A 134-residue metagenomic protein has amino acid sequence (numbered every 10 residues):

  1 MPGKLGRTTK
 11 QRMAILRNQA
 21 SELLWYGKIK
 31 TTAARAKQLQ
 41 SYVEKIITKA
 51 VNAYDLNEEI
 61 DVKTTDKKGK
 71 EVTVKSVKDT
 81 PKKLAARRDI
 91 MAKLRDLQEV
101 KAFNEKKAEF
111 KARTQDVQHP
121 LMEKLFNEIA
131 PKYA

Functional and structural regions predicted by a protein language model:
P2-K4, A14, N18-L23, I29-A134: Structured, basic alpha/beta domains of bacterial-type, RNA-associated proteins
Q11: Conserved cofactor-binding/catalytic machinery of classical short-chain dehydrogenase/reductase
